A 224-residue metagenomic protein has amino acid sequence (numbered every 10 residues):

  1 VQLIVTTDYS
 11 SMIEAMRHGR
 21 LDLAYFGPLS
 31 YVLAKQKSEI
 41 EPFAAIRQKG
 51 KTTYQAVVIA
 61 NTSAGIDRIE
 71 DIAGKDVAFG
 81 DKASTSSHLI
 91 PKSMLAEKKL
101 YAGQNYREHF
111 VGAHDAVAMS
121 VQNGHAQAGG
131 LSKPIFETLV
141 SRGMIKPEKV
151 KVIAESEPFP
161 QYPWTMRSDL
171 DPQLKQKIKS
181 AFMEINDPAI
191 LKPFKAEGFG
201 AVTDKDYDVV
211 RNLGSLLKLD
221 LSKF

Functional and structural regions predicted by a protein language model:
V1-L29: Extracytoplasmic small-molecule ligand-binding "clamshell" domains of the periplasmic binding protein/Venus flytrap
V1-V5, E97-V111, K146-K149, L221-F224: A local structural motif
L3-E14, A102-M119, P158: Short helix-initiation/N-cap motifs at beta->coil->alpha
M16-R17, I72, V121-Q122: Hydrophobic residues within well-ordered alpha-helices
Y25-S38, P91-E97, Q122, Q127-P147: A ligand-binding cleft/hinge motif common to bilobed small-molecule-binding domains
L29, T52-A118, A126-A128, P134: Bilobed "Venus flytrap"/periplasmic-binding protein-like clamshell domains and structurally analogous long
I40-K51, Y106-R107, V140-P158: Short beta-strand->loop
F159-Q161, T165-F224: An extracytoplasmic/periplasmic, membrane-proximal ligand-sensing/linker region
